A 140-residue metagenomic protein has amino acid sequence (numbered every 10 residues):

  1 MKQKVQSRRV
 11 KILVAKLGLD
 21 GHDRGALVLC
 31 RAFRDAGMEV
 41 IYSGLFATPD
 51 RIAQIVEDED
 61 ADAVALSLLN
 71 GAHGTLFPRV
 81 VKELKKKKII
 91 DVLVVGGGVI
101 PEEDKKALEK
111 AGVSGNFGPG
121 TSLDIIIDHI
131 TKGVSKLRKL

Functional and structural regions predicted by a protein language model:
M1-S43, R51-Q54, G133-K136, L140: ATP-dependent carboxylate/acyl-activation modules
A26-T131: Cofactor-cradling patches in redox/metallo enzymes
